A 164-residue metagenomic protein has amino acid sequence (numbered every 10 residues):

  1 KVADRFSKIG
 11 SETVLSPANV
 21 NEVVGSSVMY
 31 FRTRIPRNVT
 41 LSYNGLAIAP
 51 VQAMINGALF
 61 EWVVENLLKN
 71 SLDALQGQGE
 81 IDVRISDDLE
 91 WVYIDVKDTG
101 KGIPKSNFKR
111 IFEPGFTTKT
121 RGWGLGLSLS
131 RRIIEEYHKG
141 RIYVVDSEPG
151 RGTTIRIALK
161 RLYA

Functional and structural regions predicted by a protein language model:
K1-R37: Conserved DHp (HisKA) dimerization/phosphotransfer helix of two-component histidine kinases, i.e., the long coiled-coil
V20, G102-R110: Short helix N-cap motif at coil->helix boundaries in the Bergerat
T40-V51: Conserved catalytic submotifs in the C-terminal HATPase_c
N70-L72: Short helix-loop "hinge" at the ATP-lid/N-box region of the Bergerat-fold HATPase_c
I81, S86-I94: Short beta-strand-loop-beta element adjacent to the nucleotide/active-site pocket used for signaling
D98: Acidic ATP/Mg2+-coordinating residue in the GHKL
I134-E135: Detector for a conserved hydrophobic position within an alpha-helical segment of the HATPase_c
H138-D146: Glycine-rich ATP-binding loops of the HATPase_c
